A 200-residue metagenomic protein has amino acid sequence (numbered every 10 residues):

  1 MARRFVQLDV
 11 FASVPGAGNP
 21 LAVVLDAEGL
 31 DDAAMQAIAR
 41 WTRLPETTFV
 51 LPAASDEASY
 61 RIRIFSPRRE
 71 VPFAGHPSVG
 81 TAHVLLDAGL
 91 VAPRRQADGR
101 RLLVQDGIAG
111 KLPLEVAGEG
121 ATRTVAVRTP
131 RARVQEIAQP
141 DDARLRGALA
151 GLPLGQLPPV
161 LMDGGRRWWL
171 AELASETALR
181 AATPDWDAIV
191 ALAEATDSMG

Functional and structural regions predicted by a protein language model:
M1-A17: N-terminal, positively charged, Ser/Thr/Ala/Gly-biased leader segments that form transit/presequence-like amphipathic
R3, N19, A58-Y60, L112: Change "...and in nucleic-acid phosphodiester-cleaving endonucleases..." to "...and in nucleic-acid processing enzymes
V6, E28-R43, T47-D56, L90 (+2 more regions): Hydrophobic N-terminal alpha-helices or hydrophobic patches in metabolic proteins across all domains of life
F11, L51-A53, E115-E119: Short beta-strand micro-motifs enriched in acidic
G16-V24: Generic N-terminal amphipathic, Lys/Arg-enriched alpha-helix
V23-D26, V50-L51, L170-L173: Short beta-strand-to-turn element immediately C-terminal to the catalytic PLP-Schiff-base lysine in fold type I
A37, F65-A195: Acidic, low-complexity central loop/insert segments
R43-R61, A188-G200: Conserved phosphate-donor
